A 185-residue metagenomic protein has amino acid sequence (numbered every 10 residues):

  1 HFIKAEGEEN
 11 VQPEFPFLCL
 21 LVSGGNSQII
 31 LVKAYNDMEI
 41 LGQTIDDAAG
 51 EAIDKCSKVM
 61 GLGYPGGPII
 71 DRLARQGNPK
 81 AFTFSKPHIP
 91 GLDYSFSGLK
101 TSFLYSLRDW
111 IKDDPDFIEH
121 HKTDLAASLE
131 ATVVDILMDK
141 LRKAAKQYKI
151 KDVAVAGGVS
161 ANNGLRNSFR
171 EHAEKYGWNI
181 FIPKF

Functional and structural regions predicted by a protein language model:
H1-F17: Conserved phosphate-binding catalytic cores of ATP/NTP-utilizing and phosphoryl-transfer enzymes
H1-F2, P183-F185: Glycine-rich phosphate-binding/hydrolytic loop that grips phosphoryl groups
Q12, C19, Y64, A81: A cross-family phosphate/adenosyl-ligand binding-site feature
C19, S27-L31: Short beta-strand scaffold segments in enzyme catalytic cores
S23, V32-N78, K100-T101, Y105-W110: Glycine-rich phosphate-binding loop plus the immediately following alpha-helix
S23-G25, V153-N162: Glycine-rich beta-strand-to-loop/alpha-helix junction loops that act as flexible
G24, F181-K184: Active-site catalytic microenvironments in core metabolic enzymes, especially phosphate/sugar-handling
R72-V153, N163-I180: A contiguous, well-structured pocket-lining segment that forms one wall/lid of small-molecule binding clefts in soluble
